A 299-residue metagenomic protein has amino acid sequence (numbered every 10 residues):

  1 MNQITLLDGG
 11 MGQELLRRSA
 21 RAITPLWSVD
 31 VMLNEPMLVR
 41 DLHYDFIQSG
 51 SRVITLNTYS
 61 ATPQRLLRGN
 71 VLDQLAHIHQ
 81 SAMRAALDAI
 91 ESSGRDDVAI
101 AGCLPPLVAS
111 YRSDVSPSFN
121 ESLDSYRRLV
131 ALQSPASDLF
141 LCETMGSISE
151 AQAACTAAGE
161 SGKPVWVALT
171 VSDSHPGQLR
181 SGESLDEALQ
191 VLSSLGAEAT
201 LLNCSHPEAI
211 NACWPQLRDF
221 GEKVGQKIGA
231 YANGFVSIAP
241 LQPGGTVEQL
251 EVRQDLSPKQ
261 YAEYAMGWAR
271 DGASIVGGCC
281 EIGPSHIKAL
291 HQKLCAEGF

Functional and structural regions predicted by a protein language model:
M1-F299: Domain-level signal for soluble alpha/beta catalytic cores
